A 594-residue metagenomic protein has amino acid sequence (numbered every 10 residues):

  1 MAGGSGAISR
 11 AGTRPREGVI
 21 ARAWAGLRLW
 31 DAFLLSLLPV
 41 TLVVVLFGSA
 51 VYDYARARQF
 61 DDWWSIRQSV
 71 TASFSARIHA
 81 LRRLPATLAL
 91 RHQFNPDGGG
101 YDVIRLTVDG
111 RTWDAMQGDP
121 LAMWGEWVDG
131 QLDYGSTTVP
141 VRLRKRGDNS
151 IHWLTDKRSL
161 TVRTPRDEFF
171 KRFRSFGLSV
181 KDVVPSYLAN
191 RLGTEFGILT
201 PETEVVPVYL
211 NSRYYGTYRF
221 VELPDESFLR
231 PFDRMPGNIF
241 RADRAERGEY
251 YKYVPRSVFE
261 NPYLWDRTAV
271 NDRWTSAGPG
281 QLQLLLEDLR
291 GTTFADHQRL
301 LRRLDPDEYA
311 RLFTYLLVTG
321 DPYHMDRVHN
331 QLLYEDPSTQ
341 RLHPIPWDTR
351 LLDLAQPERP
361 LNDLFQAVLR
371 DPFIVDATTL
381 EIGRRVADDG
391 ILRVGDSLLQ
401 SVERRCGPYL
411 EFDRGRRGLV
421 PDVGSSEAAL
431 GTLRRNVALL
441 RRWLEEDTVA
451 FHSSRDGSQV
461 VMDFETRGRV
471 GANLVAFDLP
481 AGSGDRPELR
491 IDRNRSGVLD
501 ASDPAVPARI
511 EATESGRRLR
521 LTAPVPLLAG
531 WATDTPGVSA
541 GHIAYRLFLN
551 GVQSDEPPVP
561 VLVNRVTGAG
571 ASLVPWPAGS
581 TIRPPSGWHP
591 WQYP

Functional and structural regions predicted by a protein language model:
A2-T138, R393, S397-P594: Regulatory N- and C-terminal appendages and interdomain linkers associated with kinase/kinase-like NTP transferase
G125-T155, T161: N-terminal carbohydrate-binding/catalytic regions of secreted carbohydrate-active enzymes
R144-K157, E168-F173, Q356-A367, D376: Anionic ligand-binding catalytic core segments
R163-K181: ATP-binding glycine-rich loop module of kinase domains
K171, I198-V205: Short secondary-structure capping/junction motifs at helix and strand boundaries
S179-T200: A conserved alpha-helical element in kinase catalytic cores
I198-P201, R213-F313, V402: Internal "kinase-insert"/substrate-recognition segments embedded within catalytic cores of ATP-dependent enzymes
W274-D326, Q331-Y334, Q340-G471, T567-V574 (+1 more regions): Middle-to-C-terminal accessory/interaction subdomains
